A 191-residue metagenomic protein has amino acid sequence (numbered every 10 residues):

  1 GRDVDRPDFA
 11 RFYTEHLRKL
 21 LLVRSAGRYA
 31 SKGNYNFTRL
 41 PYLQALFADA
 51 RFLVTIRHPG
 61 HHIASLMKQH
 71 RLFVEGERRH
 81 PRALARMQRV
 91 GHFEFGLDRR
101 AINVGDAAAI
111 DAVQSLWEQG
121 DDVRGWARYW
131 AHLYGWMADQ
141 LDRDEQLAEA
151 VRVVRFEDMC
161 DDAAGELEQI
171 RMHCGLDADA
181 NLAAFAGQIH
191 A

Functional and structural regions predicted by a protein language model:
G1-Y29, H92-I102: PAPS-dependent sulfation machinery
A10, W130-Y134: Hydrophobic faces of stable alpha-helices that mediate helix-helix packing
E15-L20, Y42, W136-D144: A generic secondary-structure signal
R28-K32, V153-R155: Short catalytic-loop micro-motif centered on adjacent basic/acidic residues
G33-T38: Short beta->alpha connector loops
R39-A45: A short acidic, amphipathic alpha-helical/loop segment
L46-Q119, V123-A127, M137-A191: The conserved 3'-phosphoadenosine-5'-phosphosulfate
